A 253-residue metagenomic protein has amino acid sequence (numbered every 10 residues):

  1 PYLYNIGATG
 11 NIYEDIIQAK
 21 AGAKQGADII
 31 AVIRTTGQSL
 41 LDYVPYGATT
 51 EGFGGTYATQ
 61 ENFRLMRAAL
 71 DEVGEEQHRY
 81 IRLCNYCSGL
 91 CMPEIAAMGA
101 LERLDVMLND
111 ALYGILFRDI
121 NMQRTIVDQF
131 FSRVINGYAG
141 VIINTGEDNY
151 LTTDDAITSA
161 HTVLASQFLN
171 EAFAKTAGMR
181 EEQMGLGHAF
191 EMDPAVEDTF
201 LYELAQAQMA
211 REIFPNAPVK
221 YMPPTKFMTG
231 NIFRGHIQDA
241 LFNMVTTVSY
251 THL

Functional and structural regions predicted by a protein language model:
Y2-E14, I81-L90, M228-G235: Active-site mouth loops of central-metabolism enzymes
Y2-G7, I30-V32, R79-Y86, V106-N109 (+3 more regions): Hydrophobic faces of well-ordered beta-strands that scaffold small-molecule active sites in alpha/beta enzyme cores
Y13-I29, T35-S39, A69-E76, G89-I142 (+1 more regions): Alpha/beta enzyme core
Y46-R79, V127-G140, M209-F214: Alpha-helix-loop-beta-strand connector modules within alpha/beta enzyme cores
A160, Y221-V245: Active-site-adjacent loop and "lid" segments of alpha/beta metabolic enzymes
H188-A195, G230: Glycine-rich phosphate/diphosphate-binding loops and the adjacent beta-loop-alpha structural elements that coordinate
E197-V219: An acidic intrinsically disordered interaction segment
T251-H252: Conserved small/polar residues in nucleotide/adenosyl-binding loops
